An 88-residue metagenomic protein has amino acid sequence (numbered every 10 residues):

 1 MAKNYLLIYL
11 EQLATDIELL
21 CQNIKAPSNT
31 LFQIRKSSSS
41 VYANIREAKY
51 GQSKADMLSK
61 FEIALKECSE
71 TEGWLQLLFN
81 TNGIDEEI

Functional and structural regions predicted by a protein language model:
M1-I88: Amphipathic alpha-helical assembly/interaction segments
